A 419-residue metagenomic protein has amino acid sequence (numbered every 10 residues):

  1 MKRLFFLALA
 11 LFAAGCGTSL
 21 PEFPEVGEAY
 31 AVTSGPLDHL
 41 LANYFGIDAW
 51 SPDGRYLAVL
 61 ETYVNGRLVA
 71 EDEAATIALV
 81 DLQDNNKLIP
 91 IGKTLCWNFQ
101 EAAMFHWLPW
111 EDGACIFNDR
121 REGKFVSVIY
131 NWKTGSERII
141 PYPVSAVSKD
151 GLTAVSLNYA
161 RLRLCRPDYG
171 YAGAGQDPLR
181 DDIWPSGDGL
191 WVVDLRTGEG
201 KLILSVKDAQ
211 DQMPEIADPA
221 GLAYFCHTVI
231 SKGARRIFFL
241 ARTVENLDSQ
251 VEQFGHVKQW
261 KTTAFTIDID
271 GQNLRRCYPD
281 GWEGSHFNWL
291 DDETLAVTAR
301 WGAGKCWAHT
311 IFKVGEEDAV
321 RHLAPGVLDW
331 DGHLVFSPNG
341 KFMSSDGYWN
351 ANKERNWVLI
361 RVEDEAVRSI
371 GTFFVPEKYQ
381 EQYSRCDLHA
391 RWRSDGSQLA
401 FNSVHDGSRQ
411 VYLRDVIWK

Functional and structural regions predicted by a protein language model:
Y30-H39, P90-F99, G198-G221, G326 (+1 more regions): Surface-exposed loop and turn segments in beta-propeller and other repeat-based domains that flank or scaffold
Y44-G46, V64-G66, A70-R120: Blade-loop segments of beta-propeller domains
I47-Y56, W97-R120, S145-T153, L157 (+5 more regions): Blade-terminus and WD-like Trp-Asp/Gly-His loop motifs, strongest in beta-propeller folds
L60-A74, L157-G187, F239-W260, A299-A303 (+3 more regions): Short, conserved, GDST-rich strand-edge loop motifs in beta-rich repeat architectures
C96-G189, L204-A217: Asp-box/WD-like beta-propeller blade repeats and closely related beta-sheet repeat scaffolds
G281-E283, L323-V335, A366-R391: Conserved blade-ending motifs and adjacent loop-strand segments that build the rim/top face of beta-propeller domains
S285, T298, A303-A308, A324-R368: Loop/turn-rich, solvent-exposed surfaces of beta-rich toroidal or solenoidal domains
C386-K419: Blade-level signature of beta-propeller repeat domains, shared across WD40, Kelch, NHL, RCC1 and BNR/Asp-box propellers
